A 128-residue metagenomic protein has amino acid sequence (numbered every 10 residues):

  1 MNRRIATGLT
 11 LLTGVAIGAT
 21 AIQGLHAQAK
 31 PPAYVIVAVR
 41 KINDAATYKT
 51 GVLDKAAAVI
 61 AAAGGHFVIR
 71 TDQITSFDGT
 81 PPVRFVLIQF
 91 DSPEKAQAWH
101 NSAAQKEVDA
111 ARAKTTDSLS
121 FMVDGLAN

Functional and structural regions predicted by a protein language model:
M1-L12: Bacterial N-terminal signal peptides that target proteins for export
G14, G18-R84, Q89-A98, D124-N128: Short S/T/G/P-rich N-terminal loop/turn motif that feeds into the first structured element of a domain
T80, A113-T115: Short Pro/Gly-enriched coil loops immediately N-terminal to beta-strands
Q97, A110-A113: Residues within alpha-helical segments
A104-A110: A common structural junction motif
T115-F121: C-terminal partner/receptor-binding element of secreted or periplasmic proteins
